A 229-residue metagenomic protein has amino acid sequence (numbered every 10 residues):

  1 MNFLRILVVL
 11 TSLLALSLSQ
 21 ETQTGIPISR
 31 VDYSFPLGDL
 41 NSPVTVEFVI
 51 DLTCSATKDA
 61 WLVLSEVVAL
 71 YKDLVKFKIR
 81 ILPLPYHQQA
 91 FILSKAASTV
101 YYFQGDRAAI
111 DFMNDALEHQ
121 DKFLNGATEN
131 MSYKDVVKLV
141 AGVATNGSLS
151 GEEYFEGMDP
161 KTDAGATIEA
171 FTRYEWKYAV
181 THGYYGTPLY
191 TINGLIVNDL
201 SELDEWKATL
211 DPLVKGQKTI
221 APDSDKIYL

Functional and structural regions predicted by a protein language model:
F3-R5, I50-D51, L62, E66 (+1 more regions): C-terminal cap of thioredoxin/glutaredoxin-like
F3-S19: Cleavable N-terminal signal peptides of Sec/SRP-targeted secreted and luminal proteins
Q20-I26: Cleaved targeting-peptide boundary
P27-V44: A short beta-strand-turn-helix
I28-S29, D59, F171: Short secondary-structure boundary/capping elements
G38-S42, L70-K72, Q89, T181-Y185: Extracellular/periplasmic catalytic domains that process cell-envelope and extracellular macromolecules
S42-V46, V75, P188: The start of beta-strands in P-loop NTPase/AAA+ ATPase cores
E47-L52, K58-G142, I220-Y228: Structural alpha/beta surface segment adjacent to cysteine/selenocysteine redox centers across thiol/disulfide enzymes
